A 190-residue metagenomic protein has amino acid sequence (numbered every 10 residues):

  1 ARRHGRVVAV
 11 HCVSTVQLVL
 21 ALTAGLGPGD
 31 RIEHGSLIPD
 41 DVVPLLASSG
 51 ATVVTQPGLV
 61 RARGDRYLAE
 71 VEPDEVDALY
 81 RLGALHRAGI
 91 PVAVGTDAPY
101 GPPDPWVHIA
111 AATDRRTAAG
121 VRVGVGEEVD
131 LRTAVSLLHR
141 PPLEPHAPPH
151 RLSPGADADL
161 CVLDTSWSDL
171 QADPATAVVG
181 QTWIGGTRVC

Functional and structural regions predicted by a protein language model:
A1-A9, S14-D30, P44, T55-T165 (+1 more regions): His/Asp/Glu-enriched, well-ordered alpha-helical/loop segment that forms or immediately abuts the divalent-metal
P28-R31, S36-P39: Aromatic- and carboxylate-enriched substrate-binding clefts and catalytic-loop regions of carbohydrate-active enzymes
I38-T52: Short amphipathic alpha-helices and their capping/turn segments at secondary-structure boundaries
W167-D173: Short, Lys/Arg- and Gly-enriched loop/turn segments at beta-strand edges
A175-A177: Short, small/polar residue-rich loop motifs at catalytic or cofactor-binding pockets
